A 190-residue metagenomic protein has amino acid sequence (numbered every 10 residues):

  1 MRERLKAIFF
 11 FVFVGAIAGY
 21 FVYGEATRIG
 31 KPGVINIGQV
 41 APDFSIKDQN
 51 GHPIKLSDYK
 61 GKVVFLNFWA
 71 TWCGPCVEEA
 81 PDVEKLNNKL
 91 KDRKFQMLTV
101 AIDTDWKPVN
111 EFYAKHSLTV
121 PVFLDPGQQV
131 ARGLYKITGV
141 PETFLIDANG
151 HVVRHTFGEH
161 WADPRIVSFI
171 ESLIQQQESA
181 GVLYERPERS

Functional and structural regions predicted by a protein language model:
M1-D43, L183-S190: N-terminal targeting signals for export/organelle localization
D43-V64: A short beta-strand-turn-helix
K62-V64, F68-W72, G139: Short pre-active-site segment immediately N-terminal to redox-active cysteine/selenocysteine motifs in thiol-based
N67, L98-V100: Short beta-strand segments
F68-K85: Conserved redox-active cysteine motifs that mediate thiol-disulfide chemistry, especially di-cysteine Cys-X(1-2)-Cys
L98, N110-N149, F157: Short, internal strand/loop/helix patches that form the active-site neighborhood or redox-interaction surface
E142, D147-S190: Thiol-/selenol-based redox modules, centered on thioredoxin-like and closely related oxidoreductase domains
